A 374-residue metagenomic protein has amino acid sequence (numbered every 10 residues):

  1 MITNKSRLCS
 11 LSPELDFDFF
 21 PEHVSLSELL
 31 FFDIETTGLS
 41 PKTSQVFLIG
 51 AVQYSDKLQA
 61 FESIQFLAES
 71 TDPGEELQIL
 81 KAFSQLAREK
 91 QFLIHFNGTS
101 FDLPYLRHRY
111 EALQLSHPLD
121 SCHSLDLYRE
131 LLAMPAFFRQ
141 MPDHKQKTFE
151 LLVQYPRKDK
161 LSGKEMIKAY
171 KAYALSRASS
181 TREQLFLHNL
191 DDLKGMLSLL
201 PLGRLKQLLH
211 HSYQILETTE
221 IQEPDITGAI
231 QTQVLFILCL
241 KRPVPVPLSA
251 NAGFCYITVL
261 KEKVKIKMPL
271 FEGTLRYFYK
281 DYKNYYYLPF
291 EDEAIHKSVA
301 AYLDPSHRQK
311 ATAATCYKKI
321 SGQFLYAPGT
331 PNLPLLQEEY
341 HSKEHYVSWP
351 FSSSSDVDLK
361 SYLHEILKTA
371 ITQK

Functional and structural regions predicted by a protein language model:
M1-F31, T37-S44, Y54-K57, I64 (+1 more regions): DEDD superfamily 3′-5′ metal-dependent exonuclease/proofreading module
I49-A51: Short beta-strand scaffold segments in enzyme catalytic cores
